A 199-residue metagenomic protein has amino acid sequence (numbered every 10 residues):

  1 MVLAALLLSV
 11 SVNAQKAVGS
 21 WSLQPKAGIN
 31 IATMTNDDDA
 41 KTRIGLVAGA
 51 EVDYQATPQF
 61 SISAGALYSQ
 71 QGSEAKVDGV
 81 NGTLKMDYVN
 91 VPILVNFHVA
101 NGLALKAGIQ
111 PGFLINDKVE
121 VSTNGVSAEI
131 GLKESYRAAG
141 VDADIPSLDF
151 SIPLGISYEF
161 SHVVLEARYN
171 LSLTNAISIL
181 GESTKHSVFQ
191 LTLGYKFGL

Functional and structural regions predicted by a protein language model:
M1-W21, K26, L193-L199: Bacterial Sec-dependent N-terminal signal peptides
Q15-Q55, I62-S63, S172: Short glycine/proline- and aromatic-enriched beta-strand/turn motifs that initiate or cap beta-hairpins
V18, T57, A100, F160-V163 (+1 more regions): Outer-membrane beta-barrel channels and translocator barrels
P25-I29, A48-Y54, A66-Y68, V91-F97 (+4 more regions): Residues on the lipid-exposed face of transmembrane beta-strands in outer-membrane beta-barrel proteins
N30-M34, S69-S73, G112-N116, N170-T174 (+1 more regions): Structural signature of outer-membrane beta-barrel domains
T35-K41, E74-N81, K118-G125, I177-E182: Outer-membrane beta-barrel translocator domains and adjoining extracellular loop/strand segments of Gram-negative
Q59-I62, L103-L105, H162-A167: Repeated loop/turn-to-beta-strand initiation elements of outer-membrane beta-barrel proteins
E74-K76, T83, G140-A143, S147-L199: Predominantly the C-terminal beta-signal and adjacent terminal strand-loop region of outer-membrane beta-barrel
